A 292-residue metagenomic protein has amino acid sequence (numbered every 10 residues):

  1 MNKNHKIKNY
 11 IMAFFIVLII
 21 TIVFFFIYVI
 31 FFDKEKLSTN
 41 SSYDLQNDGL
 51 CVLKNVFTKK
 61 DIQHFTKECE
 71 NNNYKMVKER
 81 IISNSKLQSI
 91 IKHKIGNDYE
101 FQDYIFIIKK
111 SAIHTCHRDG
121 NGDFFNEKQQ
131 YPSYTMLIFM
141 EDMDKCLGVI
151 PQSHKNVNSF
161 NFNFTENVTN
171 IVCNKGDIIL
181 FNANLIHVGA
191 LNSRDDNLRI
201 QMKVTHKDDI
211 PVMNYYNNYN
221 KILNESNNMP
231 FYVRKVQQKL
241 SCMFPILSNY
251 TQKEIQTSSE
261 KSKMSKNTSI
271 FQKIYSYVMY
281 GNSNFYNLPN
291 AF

Functional and structural regions predicted by a protein language model:
M1-N47, I274-F292: Fe(II)/2-oxoglutarate
I11, N156-F292: Conserved double-stranded beta-helix
L18-E127: Non-heme Fe(II)-dependent double-stranded beta-helix
Q46, Q102, P132-M136, M143-K145 (+3 more regions): Residues that flank catalytic or metal-binding motifs in active/ligand-binding sites
V52-K54, E100-D103, L137-F139, G148-V149 (+2 more regions): A structural signal for short, well-ordered beta-strand segments and their strand-loop junctions that often border
F57-K59, F106-K109, N121, E141-D144 (+3 more regions): Short, solvent-exposed loop/turn segments at secondary-structure junctions
A112-C173, I178, V212-N220: Catalytic core of non-heme Fe(II) oxygenases with the double-stranded beta-helix
